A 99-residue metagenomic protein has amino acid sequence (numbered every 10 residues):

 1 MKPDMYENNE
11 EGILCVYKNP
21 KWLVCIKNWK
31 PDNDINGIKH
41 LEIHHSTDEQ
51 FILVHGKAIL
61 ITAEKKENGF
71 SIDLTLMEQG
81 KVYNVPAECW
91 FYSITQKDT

Functional and structural regions predicted by a protein language model:
D4-E7, I94-T99: Double-stranded beta-helix
E10-L41: A short glycine-rich, His/Asp/Glu-containing loop-to-beta-strand
C15-V16, N36-H45, D73-T75, S93-T95: Short histidine-centered beta-strand/loop micro-motifs that create catalytic or ligand/metal-coordination sites
K21-V24, T47-Q50, G80, D98-T99: Short, surface-exposed beta-edge/turn micro-motifs
D34, G56-I61, V82-Y83: Short beta-strand segments in beta-sandwich/barrel cores
S46-E64: Short, conserved beta-strand element in jelly-roll/cupin
L60-I61, V85, F91-Q96: Short beta-strand His + acidic residue motifs that chelate non-heme Fe in jelly-roll/DSBH and cupin folds
K65-E88: Short acidic-glycine-tyrosine-enriched beta hairpin
